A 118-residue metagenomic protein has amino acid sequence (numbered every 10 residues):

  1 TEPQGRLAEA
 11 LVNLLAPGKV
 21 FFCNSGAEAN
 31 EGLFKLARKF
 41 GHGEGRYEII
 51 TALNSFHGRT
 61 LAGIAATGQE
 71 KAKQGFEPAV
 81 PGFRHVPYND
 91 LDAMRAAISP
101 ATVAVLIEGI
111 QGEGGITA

Functional and structural regions predicted by a protein language model:
T1-I50: Glycine-rich loop-to-alpha-helix module at the N-terminal edge of alpha/beta enzyme cores
L53-A118: PLP-dependent aminotransferase-class I/II
